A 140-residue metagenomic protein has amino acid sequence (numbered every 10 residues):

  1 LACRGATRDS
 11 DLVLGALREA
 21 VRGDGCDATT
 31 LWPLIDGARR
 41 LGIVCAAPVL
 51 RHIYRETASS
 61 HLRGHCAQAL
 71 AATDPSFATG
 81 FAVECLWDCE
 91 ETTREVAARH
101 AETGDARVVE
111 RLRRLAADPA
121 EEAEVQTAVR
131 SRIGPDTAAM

Functional and structural regions predicted by a protein language model:
L1-R8, E19, G25-G42, H52-R55 (+4 more regions): Structural detector for internal amphipathic alpha-helices that build alpha-solenoid repeat scaffolds
L12-R18, V49-I53, G80-V83, R111-A116: Buried hydrophobic core positions in alpha-solenoid tandem helical repeats
A20-V21, T57, C89, P119: Alpha-helical junction/boundary sensor with strong preference for TPR arrays
L31, A46, A78-T79, V108: N-terminal alpha-helical segment
A78, C89-T92, D118-E122: HEAT/HEAT-like alpha-solenoid repeats
E102, L115-A120: Short, flexible active-site recognition loops that position polar ligands and cofactors
E121-E124, M140: C-terminal secondary-structure termini that scaffold catalytic or DNA-interacting sites
